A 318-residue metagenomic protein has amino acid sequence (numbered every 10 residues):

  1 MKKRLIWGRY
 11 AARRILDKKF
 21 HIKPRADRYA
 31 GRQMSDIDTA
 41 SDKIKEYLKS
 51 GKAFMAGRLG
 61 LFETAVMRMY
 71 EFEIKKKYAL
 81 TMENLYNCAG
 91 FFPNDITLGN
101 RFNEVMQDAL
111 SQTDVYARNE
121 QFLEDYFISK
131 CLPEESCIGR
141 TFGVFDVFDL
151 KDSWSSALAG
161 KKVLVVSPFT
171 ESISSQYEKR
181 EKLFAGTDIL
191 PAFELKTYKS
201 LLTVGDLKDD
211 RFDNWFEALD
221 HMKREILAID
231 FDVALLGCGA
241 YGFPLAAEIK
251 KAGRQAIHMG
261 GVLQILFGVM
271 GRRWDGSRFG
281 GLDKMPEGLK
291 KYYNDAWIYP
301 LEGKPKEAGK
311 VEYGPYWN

Functional and structural regions predicted by a protein language model:
K2-A192: Electropositive, gly/pro-rich neighborhoods at or near active sites that engage anionic ligands
G57, Y198, M259: Hydrophobic residues at beta-strand termini and immediately following loops that shape nucleotide-binding pockets
F102-D108, D220-D230: Short, well-structured alpha-helical segments in soluble
L132-S136, K196-H221: Glycine-rich phosphate-binding "P-loop"
S167, F231-A246, H258-G260: Glycine-rich anion-binding loop/nest that anchors nucleotide
A185-G205, I229: Non-catalytic interaction surface on structured domains
P244-A252, A256-N318: C-terminal functional extensions of proteins
